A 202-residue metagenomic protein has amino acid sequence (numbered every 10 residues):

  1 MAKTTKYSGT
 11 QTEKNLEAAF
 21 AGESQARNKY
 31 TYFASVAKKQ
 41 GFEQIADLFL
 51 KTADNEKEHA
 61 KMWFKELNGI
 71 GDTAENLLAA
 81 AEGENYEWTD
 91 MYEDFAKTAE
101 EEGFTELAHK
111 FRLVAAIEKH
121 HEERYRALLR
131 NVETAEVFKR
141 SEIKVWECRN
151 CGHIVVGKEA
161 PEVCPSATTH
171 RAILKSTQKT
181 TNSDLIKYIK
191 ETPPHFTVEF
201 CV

Functional and structural regions predicted by a protein language model:
M1-I186: Non-heme di-metal
A167, H195-F196: Intrinsically disordered, low-complexity segments enriched in proline/serine/threonine
K190-P194: N-terminal low-complexity segments that are often proline-rich with Ser/Thr-Pro
F196-V202: Short, thiol/selenol-centered motifs that function as redox-active sites or metal-ligating centers
